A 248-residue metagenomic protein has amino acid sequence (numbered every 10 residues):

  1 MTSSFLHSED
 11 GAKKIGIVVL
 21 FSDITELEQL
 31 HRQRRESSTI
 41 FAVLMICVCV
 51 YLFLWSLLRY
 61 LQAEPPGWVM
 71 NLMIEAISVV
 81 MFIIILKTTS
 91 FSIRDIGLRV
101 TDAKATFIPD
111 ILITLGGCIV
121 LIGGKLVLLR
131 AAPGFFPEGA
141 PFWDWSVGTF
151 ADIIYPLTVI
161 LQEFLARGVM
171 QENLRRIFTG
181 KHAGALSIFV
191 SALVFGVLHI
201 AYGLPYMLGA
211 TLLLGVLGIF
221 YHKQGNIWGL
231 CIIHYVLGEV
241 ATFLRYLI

Functional and structural regions predicted by a protein language model:
T2-I17: Short loop/turn elements at sensory-signaling interfaces that couple input to output
E9, L27-L30: Sensory-module boundary signal marking interfaces of small helical input modules and downstream signaling cores
L20: Sensory beta-strand/linker motifs that couple input domains to effectors
D23-T25: PAS/PAC or PAS-like capping segment
R35-F91, P109: Alpha-helical transmembrane segments in multi-pass membrane proteins
E36-L44, G67, N71, E75 (+6 more regions): Residue-level signature of transmembrane alpha-helical entry/exit and packing/kink sites in multi-pass membrane
Y60-N71, I93-V159, R176-I177: Juxtamembrane helix-loop-helix connectors linking adjacent transmembrane helices in multi-pass membrane enzymes
W143-I248: Transmembrane helix-loop-helix hairpins at the membrane interface of multi-pass integral membrane proteins
